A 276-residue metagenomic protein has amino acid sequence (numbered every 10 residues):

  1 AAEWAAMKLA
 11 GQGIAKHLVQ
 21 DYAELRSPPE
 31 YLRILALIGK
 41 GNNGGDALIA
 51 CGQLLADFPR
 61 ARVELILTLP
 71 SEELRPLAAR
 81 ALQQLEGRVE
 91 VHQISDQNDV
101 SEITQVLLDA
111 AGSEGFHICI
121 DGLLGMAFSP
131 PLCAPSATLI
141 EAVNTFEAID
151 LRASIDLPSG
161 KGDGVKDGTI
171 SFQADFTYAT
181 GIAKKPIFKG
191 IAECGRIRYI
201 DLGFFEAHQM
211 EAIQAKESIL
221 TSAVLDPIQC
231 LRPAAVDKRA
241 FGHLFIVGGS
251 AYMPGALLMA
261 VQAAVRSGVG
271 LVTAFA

Functional and structural regions predicted by a protein language model:
A1-L69, R75, A79, I187-A276: Small-residue (G/A/S/T)-rich helix-start motifs and N-terminal tracts that mark the onset
K16-L123, P131-I155: Nucleotide and nucleotide-moiety/phosphate-recognizing core
G115-V247, A251: YjeF_N-associated NAD(P)HX repair module
